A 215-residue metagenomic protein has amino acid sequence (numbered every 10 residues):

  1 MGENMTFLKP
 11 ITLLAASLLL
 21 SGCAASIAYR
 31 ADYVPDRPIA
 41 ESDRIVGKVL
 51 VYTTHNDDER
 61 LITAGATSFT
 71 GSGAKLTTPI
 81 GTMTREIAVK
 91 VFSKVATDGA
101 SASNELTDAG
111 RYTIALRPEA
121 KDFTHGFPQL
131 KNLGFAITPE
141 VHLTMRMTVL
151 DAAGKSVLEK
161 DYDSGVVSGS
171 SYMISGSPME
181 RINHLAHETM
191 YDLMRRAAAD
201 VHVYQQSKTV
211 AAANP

Functional and structural regions predicted by a protein language model:
M1-C23: Sec-dependent bacterial lipoprotein signal peptides
C23-I87, V201-P215: A structural "domain/chain start" motif
A24-A31, A102-V157, G169: Surface-exposed short loop/turn segments
A24-D43, D151-K160, S164-P215: C-terminal/domain-edge helix-coil "capping" segments
H55, P118-D122, D163: A mature extracytoplasmic/lumenal domain signature
L61-K75, K131-I137, M173-P178: Glycine- and small hydrophobic-rich membrane-insertion segments that are intrinsically disordered in solution
S72, L76, I80, T84 (+2 more regions): Extracytoplasmic/periplasmic, Sec-exported soluble proteins
R85-A100, A152: A structural motif corresponding to the C-terminal end of an alpha-helix and its immediate exit/capping segment
